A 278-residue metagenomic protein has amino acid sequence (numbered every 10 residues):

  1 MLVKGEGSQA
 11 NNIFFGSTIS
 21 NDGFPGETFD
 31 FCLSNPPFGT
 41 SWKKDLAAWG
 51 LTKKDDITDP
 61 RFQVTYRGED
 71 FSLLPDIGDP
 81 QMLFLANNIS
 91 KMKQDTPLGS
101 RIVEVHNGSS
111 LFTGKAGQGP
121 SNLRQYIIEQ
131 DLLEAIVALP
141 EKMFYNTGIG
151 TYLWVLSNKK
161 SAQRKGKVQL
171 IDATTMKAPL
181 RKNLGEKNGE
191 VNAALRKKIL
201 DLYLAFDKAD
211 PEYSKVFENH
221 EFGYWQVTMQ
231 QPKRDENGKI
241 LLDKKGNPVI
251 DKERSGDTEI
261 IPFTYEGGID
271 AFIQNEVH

Functional and structural regions predicted by a protein language model:
M1-E27: S-adenosyl-L-methionine
S20-D22, G26-H278: A conserved structural/catalytic subdomain of Rossmann-like adenosyl-cofactor enzymes
